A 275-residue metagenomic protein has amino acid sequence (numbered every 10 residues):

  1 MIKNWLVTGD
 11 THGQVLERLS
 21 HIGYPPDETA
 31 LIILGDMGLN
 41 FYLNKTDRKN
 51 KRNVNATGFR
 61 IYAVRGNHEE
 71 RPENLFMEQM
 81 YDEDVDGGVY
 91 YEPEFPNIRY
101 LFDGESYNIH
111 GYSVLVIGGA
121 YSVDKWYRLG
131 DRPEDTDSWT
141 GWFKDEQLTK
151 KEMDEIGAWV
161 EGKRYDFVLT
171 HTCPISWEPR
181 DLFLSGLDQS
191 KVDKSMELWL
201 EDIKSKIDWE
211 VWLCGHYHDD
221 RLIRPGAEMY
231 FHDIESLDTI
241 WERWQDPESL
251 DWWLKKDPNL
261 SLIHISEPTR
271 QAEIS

Functional and structural regions predicted by a protein language model:
M1-L6, S106-V116, F167, R224-E228: Beta-strand-turn-beta hairpins that frame and shape the catalytic cleft of phosphate-ester-processing enzymes
M1-T11, T57, L75, W252-K255 (+1 more regions): Acidic, histidine-bearing metal-coordination/catalytic regions of metal-dependent phosphoesterases
V7, L31-L34, F167-H171, L213: Structural motif
T8, G13-I109, F183, Q189 (+3 more regions): Core catalytic region of metal-dependent phosphoesterases/phosphodiesterases, especially metallo-beta-lactamase-like
T11-H12, M37-G38, N67-E70, A120-Y121 (+2 more regions): Catalytic metal-binding/acid-base residues of hydrolase active sites
R60-V64, E69, E83-V85, I175-D251: Conserved beta-sheet core of the metallophosphoesterase superfamily
Y90, P96, H110-K194: Active-site-proximal loop/helix segment associated with metal-binding centers of metalloenzymes
I263-S275: Single conserved hydrophobic/aromatic residue that forms the stacking wall/gate of nucleotide- or nucleobase-binding
